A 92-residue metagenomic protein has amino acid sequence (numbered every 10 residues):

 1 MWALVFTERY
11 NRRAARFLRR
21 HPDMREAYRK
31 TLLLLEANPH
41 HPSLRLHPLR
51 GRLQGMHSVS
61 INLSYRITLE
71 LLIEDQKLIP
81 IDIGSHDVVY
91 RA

Functional and structural regions predicted by a protein language model:
W2-L4, G51: Short, charged low-complexity linear motifs
A3, R12, R16-P22, I61-A92: Enriched for short, Lys/Arg-rich terminal
R20-H21, T31-L32, H40: Short, flexible segments with low predicted structural confidence
K30, G51-Q54, L69-L72: Short alpha-helical linear motifs
L34-V59: A short, surface-exposed loop/turn module that caps and links secondary-structure elements
